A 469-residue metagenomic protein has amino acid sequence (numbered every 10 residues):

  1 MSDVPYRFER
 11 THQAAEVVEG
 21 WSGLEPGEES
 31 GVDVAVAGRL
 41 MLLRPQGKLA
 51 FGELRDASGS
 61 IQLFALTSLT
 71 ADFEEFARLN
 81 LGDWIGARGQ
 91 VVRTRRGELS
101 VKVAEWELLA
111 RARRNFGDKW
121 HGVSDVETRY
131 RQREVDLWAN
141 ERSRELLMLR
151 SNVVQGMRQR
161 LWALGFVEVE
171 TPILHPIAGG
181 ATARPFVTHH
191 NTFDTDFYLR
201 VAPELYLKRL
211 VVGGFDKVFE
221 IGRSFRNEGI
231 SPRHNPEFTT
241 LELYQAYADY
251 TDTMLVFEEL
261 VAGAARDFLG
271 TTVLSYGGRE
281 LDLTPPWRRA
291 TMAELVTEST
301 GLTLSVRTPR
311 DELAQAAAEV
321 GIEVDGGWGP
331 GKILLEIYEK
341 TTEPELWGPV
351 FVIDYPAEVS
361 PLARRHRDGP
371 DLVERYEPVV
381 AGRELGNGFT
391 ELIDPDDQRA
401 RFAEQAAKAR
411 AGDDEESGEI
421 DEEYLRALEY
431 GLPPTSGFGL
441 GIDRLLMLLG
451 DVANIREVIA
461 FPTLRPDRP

Functional and structural regions predicted by a protein language model:
M1-P469: Class II aminoacyl-tRNA synthetase catalytic cores and aaRS-like
